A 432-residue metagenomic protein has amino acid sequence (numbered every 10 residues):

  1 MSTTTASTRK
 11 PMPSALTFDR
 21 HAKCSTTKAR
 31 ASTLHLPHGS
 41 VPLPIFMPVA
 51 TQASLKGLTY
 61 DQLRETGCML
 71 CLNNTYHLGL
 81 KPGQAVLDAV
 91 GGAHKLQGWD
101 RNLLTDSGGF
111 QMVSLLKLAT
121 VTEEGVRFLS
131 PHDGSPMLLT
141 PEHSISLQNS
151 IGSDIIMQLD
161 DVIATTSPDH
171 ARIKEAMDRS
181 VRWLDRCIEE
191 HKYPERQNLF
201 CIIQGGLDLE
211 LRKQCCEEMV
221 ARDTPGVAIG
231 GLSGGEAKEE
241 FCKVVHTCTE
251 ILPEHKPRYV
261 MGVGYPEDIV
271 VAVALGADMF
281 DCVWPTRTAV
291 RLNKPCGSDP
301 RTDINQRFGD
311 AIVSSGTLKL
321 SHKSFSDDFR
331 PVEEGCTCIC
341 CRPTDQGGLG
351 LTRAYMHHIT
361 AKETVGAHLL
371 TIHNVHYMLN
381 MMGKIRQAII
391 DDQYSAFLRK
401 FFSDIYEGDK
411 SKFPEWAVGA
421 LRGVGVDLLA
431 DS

Functional and structural regions predicted by a protein language model:
M1-Y193, L318, K323: Non-catalytic, usually N-terminal nucleic-acid engagement modules in DNA/RNA processing proteins
S2-H35, V41-A50, K56-G57, D160-S167 (+1 more regions): C-terminal extensions of enzymes
S2-T8, D178-V181, E190, P194-G335: Glycine-rich phosphate/ribose-binding loops and adjacent secondary-structure elements that form binding surfaces
G39, C71, D106, Q148 (+5 more regions): Conserved, mostly hydrophobic/aromatic
S144, A176, S180-W183, C187 (+5 more regions): Alpha-helical packing segments of well-folded alpha/beta enzyme cores
G152, L184, I188-H191, D223 (+3 more regions): Structural signal for hydrophobic packing residues in well-ordered secondary-structure cores of soluble enzyme domains
T165-H170, K174, G226-S233, V365-A367: Glycine- and acidic
